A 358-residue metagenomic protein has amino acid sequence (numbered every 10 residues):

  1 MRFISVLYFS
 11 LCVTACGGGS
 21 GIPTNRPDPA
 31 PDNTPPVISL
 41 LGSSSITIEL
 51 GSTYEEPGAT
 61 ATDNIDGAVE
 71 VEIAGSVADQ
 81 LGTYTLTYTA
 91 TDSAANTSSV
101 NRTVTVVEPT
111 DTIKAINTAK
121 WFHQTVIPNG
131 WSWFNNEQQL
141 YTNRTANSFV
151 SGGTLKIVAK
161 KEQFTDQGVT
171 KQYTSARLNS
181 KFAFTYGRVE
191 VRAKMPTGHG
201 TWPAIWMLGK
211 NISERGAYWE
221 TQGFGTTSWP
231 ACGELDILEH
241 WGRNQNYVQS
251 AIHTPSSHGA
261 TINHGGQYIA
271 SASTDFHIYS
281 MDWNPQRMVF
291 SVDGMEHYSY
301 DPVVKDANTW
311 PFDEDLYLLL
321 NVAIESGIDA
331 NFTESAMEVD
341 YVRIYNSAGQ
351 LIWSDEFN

Functional and structural regions predicted by a protein language model:
M1-S5: Positively charged n-region of N-terminal signal peptides that target proteins for export
T14-A15: C-terminal motif of bacterial Sec signal peptides marking the signal peptidase cleavage site
D28, D32-I38: Proline-centered linker/hinge motifs at extracellular inter-domain junctions
P31-D32, V104-P109: Flexible, low-complexity linkers/stalks enriched in Thr/Pro that connect modular domains
L40-S44, I73-G75: Surface-exposed, proline-enriched loop/turn segments that connect beta strands in immunoglobulin-like
T47-A61: A short beta-strand segment in extracellular, disulfide-stabilized domains
L50, E108-N358: GH16 jelly-roll
N64-R102: Serine/threonine-rich, repeat-prone extracellular segments and beta-strand-based repeat modules of secreted/surface
